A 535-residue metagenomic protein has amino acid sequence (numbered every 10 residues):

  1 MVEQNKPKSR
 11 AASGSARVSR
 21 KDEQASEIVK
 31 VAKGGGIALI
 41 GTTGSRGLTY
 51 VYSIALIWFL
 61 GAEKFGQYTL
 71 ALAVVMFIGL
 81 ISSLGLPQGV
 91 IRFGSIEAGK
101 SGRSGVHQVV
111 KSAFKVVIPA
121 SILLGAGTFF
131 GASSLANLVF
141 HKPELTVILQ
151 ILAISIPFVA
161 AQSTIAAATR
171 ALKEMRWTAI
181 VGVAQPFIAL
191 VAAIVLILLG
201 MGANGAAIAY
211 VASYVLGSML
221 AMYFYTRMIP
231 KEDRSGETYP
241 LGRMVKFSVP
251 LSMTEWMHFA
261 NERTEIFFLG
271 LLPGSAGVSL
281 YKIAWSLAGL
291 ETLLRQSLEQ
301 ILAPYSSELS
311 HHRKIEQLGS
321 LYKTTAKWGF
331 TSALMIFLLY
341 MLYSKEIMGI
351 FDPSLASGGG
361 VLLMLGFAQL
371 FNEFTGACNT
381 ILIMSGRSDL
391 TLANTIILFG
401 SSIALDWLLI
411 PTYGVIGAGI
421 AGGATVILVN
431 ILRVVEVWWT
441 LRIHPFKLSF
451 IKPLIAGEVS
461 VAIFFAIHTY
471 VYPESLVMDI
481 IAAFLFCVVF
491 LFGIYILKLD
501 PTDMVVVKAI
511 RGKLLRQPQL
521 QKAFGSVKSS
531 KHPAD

Functional and structural regions predicted by a protein language model:
V2-Q24, F465-D535: Membrane-proximal transmembrane or re-entrant/amphipathic helices at the cytosolic face
E3-R10, E27-I91, V116, S121 (+7 more regions): Signature of the first transmembrane helix
S9-V31, A203-A207, A221-E262, I301 (+2 more regions): Interhelical loop/hinge segments that connect adjacent transmembrane helices in multipass membrane
Q24, A132-L152, K323, Y340-L370: Interfacial segments at transmembrane-helix termini and the short loops linking adjacent helices
K33-T49, Q185, A209-G217, A221 (+5 more regions): Transmembrane helical elements of multi-pass membrane transporters/channels
L84-K100, A171, A284-F330, N379-M384: Helix-loop junctions and terminal segments of transmembrane helices in multi-pass membrane transport/translocation
T146, Q150, I180-R227, F247 (+6 more regions): Hydrophobic alpha-helical transmembrane segments
F158-G182, G366-I397, V437-W439: Membrane-interface junctions at transmembrane-helix termini in multi-pass inner-membrane proteins
